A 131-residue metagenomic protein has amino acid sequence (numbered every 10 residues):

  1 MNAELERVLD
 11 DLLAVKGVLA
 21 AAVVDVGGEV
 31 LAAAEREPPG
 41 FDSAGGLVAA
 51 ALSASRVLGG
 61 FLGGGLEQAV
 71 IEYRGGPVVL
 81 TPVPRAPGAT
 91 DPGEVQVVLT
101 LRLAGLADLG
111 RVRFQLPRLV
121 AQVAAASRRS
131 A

Functional and structural regions predicted by a protein language model:
M1-A20, V26, V30-A131: Non-catalytic interaction/Regulatory regions outside core domains
